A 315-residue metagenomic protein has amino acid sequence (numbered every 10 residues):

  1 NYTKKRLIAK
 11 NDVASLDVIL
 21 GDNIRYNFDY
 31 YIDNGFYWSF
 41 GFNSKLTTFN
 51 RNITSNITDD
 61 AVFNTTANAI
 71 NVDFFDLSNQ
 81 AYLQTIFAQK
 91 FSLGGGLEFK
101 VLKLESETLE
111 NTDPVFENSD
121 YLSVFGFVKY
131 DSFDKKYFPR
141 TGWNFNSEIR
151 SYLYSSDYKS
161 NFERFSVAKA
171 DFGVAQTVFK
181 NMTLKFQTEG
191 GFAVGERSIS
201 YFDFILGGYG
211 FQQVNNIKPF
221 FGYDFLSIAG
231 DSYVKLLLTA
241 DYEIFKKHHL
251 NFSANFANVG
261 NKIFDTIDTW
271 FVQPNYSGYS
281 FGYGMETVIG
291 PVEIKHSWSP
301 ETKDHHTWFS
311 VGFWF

Functional and structural regions predicted by a protein language model:
N1-F125, G208-K218, L226-V234, P291-F315: Gram-negative/organellar outer-membrane beta-barrel architecture
R6-I8, N34-F36, T85-Q89, S132-D134 (+5 more regions): Outer-membrane beta-barrel strand-turn architecture
L16-L20, F42-N50, N56-D60, G95-V101 (+9 more regions): Transmembrane beta-barrel strands of outer-membrane/channel proteins
R25-N27, R51-S55, L102-T108, K135-Y137 (+6 more regions): Outer-membrane beta-barrel proteins
P114-V115, D120, Y201-Q213, V259 (+1 more regions): Solvent-exposed, glycine/polar-rich loop segments of beta-barrel outer-membrane systems
Y121-K129, F133-F245, F252: C-terminal outer-membrane beta-barrel translocator/porin domains of Gram-negative envelope proteins and their
V234, K246-L250, N275-Y279, V288-V292 (+1 more regions): A short pocket-lining beta-strand/turn micro-motif at the edge of beta-sheets
T239-N275: C-terminal hydrophobic structural anchor segments that stabilize assembly/packing rather than catalytic chemistry
